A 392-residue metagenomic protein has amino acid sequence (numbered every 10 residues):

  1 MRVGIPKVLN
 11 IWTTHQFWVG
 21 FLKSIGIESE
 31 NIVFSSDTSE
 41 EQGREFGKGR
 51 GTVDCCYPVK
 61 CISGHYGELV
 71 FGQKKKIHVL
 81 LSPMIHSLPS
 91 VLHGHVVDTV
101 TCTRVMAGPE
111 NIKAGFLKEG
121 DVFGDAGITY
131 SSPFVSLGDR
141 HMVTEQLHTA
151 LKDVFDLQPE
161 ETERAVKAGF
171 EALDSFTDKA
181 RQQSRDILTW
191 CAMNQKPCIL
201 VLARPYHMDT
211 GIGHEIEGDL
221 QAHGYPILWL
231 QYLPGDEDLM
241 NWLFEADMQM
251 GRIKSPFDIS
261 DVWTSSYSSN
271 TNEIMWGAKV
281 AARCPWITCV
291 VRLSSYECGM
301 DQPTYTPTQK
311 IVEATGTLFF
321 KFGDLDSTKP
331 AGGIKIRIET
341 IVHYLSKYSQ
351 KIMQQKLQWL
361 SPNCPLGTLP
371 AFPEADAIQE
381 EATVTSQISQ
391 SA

Functional and structural regions predicted by a protein language model:
M1-A392: An N-terminal assembly and electron-transfer interface module characteristic of large anaerobic redox and radical
